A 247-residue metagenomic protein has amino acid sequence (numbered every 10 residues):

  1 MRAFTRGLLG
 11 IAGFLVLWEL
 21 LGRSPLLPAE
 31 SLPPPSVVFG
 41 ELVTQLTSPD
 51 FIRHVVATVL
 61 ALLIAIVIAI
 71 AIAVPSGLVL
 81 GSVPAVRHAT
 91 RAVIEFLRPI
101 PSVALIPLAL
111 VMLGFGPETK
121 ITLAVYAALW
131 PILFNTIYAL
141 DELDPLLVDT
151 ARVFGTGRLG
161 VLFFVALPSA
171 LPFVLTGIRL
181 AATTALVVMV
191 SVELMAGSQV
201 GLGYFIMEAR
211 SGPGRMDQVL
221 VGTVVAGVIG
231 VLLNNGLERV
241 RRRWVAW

Functional and structural regions predicted by a protein language model:
M1-G22: N-terminal signal-anchor/first transmembrane alpha helix
S24-I70, E208-S211: Periplasmic/extracellular loop-to-transmembrane helix junction in inner-membrane transport proteins
I64-I94: Transmembrane-helix boundary motif in ABC transporter permease subunits
E95-P131, Y138-A139: Generic hydrophobic transmembrane alpha-helix motif, especially the helices
T122, Y126, R158-S191: Transmembrane alpha-helices
N135, A139-V174: Short cytoplasmic-facing helical segments at TM-TM junctions of multi-pass membrane proteins
L202-R241: Hydrophobic alpha-helical transmembrane segments of polytopic membrane proteins
R241-W247: Short cytosolic juxtamembrane segments of multi-pass membrane proteins
